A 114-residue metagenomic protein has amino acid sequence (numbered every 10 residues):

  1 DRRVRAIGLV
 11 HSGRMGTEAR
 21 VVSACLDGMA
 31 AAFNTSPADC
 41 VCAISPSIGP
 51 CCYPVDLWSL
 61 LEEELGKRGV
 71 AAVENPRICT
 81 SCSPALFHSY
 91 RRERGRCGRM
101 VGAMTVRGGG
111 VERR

Functional and structural regions predicted by a protein language model:
D1-R114: Active-site microenvironment for binding and transforming phosphate-containing groups
